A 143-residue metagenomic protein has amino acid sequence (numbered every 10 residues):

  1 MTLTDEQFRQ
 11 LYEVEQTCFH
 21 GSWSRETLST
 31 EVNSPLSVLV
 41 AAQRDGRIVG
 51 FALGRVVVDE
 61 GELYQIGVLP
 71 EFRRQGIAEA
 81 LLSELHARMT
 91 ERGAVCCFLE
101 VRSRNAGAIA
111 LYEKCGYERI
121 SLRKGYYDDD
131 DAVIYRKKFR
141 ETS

Functional and structural regions predicted by a protein language model:
T2-E71, L82-E84, R88-R92, K138-T142: Acetyl-CoA-dependent GNAT
S37, C96, R102, D131 (+2 more regions): Conserved catalytic core of the tyrosine transesterase superfamily
I66-R74, V101-R104: A short, internal acetyl-CoA/4′-phosphopantetheine-binding micro-motif in the GNAT/acyltransferase core
L82, N105-A108, G125-D130: Short glycine/proline-centered loop/turn elements that form peptide/ligand docking sites
M89-E100, R123: Conserved GNAT acetyl-CoA-binding A-motif
E100, E113, E118-I134: Conserved catalytic-core motifs of GNAT/GCN5-like acyltransferases
